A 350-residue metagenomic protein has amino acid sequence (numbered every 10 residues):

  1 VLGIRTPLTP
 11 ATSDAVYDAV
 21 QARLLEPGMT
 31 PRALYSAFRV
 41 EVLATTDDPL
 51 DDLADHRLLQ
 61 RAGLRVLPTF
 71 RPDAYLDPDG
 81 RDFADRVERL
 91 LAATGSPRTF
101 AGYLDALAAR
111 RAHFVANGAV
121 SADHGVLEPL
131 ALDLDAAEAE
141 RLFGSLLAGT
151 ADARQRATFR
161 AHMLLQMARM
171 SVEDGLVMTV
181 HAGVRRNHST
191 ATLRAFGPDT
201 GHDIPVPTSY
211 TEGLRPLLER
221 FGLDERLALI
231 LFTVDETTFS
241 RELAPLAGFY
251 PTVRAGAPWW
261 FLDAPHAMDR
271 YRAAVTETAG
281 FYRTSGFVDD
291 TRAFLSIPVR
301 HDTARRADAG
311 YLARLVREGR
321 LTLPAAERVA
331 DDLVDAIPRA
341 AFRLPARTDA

Functional and structural regions predicted by a protein language model:
V1-D174, L223-T237, A244-A350: Metal-cofactor-binding active-site regions of metalloenzymes
M178-V180: C-terminal amphipathic alpha-helical interaction region
N187-A257: Active-site-proximal binding-pocket segments
